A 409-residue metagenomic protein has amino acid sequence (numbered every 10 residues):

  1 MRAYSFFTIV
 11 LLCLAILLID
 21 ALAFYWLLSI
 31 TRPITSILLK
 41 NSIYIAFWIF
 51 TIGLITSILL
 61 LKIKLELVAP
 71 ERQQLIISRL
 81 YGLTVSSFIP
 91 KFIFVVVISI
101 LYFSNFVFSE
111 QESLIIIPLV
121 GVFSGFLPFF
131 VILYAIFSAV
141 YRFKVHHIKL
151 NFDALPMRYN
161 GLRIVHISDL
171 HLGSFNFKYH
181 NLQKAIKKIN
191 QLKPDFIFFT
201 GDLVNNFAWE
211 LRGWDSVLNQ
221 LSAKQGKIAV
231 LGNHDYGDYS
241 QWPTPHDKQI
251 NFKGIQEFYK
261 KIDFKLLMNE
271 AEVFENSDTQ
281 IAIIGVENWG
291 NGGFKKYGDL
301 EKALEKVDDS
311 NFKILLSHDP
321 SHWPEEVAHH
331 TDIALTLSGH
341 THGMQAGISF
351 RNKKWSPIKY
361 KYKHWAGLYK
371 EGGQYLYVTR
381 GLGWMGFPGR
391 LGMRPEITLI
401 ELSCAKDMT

Functional and structural regions predicted by a protein language model:
M1-Y141, D407-T409: Non-catalytic terminal accessory segments
S5-L22, L28-T31, L60-Q73, L119 (+1 more regions): N-terminal active-site segment of His-dependent metallophosphoesterases
V10, V68, V85, V95-V97 (+14 more regions): Extended aliphatic helical segments
P156-T409: Soluble catalytic domains of enzymes that build or remodel membrane lipids, polysaccharides, and related
